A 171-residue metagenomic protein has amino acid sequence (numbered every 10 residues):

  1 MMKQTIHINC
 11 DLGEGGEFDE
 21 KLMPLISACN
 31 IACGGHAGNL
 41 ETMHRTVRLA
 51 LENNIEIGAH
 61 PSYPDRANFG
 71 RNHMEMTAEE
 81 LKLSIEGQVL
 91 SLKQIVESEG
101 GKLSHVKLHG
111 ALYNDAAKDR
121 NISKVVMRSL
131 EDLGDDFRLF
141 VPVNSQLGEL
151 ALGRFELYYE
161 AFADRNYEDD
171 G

Functional and structural regions predicted by a protein language model:
I6-C10, C29-I31, I57-P61, S104-L108 (+2 more regions): Hydrophobic faces of well-ordered beta-strands that scaffold small-molecule active sites in alpha/beta enzyme cores
G15-M43: A short alpha/beta connector and helix-capping loop motif
E20-I26, R45-G58, E97-G100: Acidic (Asp/Glu)-rich catalytic clusters
L25-C29, L51-N53, S129-D136, L152-Y158: Glycine-enriched alpha-helix->loop->beta-strand junction motifs that scaffold or abut catalytic
I31-H36, D115, G134-N144: Catalytic beta/alpha-barrel core
R66-H105: Glycine/small-residue-rich loop that forms an oxyanion/phosphate-binding "nest" at active or ligand-binding sites
D119-V125: Charged helix-capping and loop-helix junction motifs
N144-G171: Active-site rim beta-loop-alpha module in soluble metabolic enzymes
